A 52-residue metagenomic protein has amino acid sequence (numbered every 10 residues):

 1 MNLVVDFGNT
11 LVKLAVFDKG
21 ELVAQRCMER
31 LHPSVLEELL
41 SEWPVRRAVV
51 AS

Functional and structural regions predicted by a protein language model:
N2-P44: Short glycine-rich, Thr/Ser-proximal phosphate-binding strand/loop in the N-terminal lobe of ATP-dependent enzymes
V45-S52: Short glycine-rich phosphate-binding loop at a beta-alpha junction
